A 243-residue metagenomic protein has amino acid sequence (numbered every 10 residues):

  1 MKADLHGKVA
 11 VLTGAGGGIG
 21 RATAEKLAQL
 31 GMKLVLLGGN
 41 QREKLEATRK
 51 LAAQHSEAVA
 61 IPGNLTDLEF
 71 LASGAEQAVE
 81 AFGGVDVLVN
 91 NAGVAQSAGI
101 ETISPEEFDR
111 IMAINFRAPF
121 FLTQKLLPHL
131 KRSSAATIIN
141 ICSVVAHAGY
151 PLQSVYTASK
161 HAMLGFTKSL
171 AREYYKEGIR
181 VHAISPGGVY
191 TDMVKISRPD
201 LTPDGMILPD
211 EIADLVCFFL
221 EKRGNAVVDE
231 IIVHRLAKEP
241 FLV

Functional and structural regions predicted by a protein language model:
V9, G16-G17: Conserved glycine-rich cofactor-binding loop
M32-E46: Conserved glycine-rich Rossmann-like NAD(P)H-binding loop of the short-chain dehydrogenase/reductase
G99-I100, S104-D109: Substrate-binding pocket helix/loop in short-chain dehydrogenase/reductase
T123, S159: Active-site helix of classical SDR
P128, R172-K176: Alpha-helical segment proximal to the catalytic Tyr-Lys
S143: Residue(s) in the substrate-gating loop at a strand-loop-helix junction that position the organic substrate next
A183, L201-F241: C-terminal helical subdomain
